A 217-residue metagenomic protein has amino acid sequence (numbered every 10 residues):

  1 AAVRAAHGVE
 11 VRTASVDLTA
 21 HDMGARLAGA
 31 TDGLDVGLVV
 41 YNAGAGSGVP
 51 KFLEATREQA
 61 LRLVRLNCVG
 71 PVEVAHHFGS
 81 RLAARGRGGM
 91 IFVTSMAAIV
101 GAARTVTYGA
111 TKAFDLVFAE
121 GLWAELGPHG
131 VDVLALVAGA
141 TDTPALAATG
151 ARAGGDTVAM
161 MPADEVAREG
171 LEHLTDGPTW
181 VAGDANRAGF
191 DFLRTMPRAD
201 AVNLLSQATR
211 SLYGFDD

Functional and structural regions predicted by a protein language model:
V3-A6, R81, V100, G121-D132: Active-site-adjacent segment of SDR/Rossmann-fold oxidoreductases
V3-H21: Rossmann-fold cofactor-recognition segment
A20-H21, A25, G29, L38 (+2 more regions): Conserved mid-core segment of classical short-chain dehydrogenase/reductases
V36-G44, N67, F92: Rossmann-fold scaffold of SDR-type NAD(P)-dependent oxidoreductases
E54-E73, D115: Catalytic Tyr-X3-Lys loop
A75, T111: Active-site helix of classical SDR
S95: Residue(s) in the substrate-gating loop at a strand-loop-helix junction that position the organic substrate next
A135, A151-R198: C-terminal helical subdomain
